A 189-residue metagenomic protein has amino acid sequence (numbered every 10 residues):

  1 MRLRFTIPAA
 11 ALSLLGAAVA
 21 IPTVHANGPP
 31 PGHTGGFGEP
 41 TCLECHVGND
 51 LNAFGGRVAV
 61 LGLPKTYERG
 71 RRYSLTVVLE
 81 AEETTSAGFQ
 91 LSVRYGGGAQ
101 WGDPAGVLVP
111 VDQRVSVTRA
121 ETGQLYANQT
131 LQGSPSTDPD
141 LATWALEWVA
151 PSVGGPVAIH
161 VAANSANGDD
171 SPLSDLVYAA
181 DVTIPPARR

Functional and structural regions predicted by a protein language model:
M1-A11: Bacterial N-terminal signal peptides that target proteins for export
F5, A17-R188: Sequence context surrounding c-type heme c attachment/ligation sites in exported
